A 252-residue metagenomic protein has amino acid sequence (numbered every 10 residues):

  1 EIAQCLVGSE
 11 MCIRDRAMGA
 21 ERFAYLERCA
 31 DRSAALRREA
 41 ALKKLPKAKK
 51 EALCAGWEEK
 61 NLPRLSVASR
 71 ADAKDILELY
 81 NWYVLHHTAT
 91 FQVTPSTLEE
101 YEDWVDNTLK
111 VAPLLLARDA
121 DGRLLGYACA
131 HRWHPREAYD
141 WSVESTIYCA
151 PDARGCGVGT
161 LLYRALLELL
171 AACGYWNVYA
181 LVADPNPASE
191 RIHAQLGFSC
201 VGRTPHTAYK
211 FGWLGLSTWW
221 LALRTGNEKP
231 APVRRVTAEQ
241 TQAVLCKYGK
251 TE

Functional and structural regions predicted by a protein language model:
E1-G8, I13-D15: Single conserved hydrophobic/aromatic residue that forms the stacking wall/gate of nucleotide- or nucleobase-binding
R64-I76: A short beta-loop-alpha structural element at the N-terminal edge of CoA-dependent acyl/N-acetyltransferase catalytic
L77, N81-W104: Conserved GNAT-fold acetyl-CoA-binding loop/helix
P95-D152, Y163-R164, R224: Acetyl-CoA-dependent GNAT
C129-R132, Y179-V182, S199-G215, G226: Conserved catalytic-core motifs of GNAT/GCN5-like acyltransferases
C149, G155-E168, R191-Q195: Conserved acetyl-CoA-binding loop-helix of GNAT-fold acetyltransferases
L170-V182, E190-I192: Conserved GNAT acetyl-CoA-binding A-motif
H206-E252: C-terminal "cap" of GNAT-fold acetyltransferases
